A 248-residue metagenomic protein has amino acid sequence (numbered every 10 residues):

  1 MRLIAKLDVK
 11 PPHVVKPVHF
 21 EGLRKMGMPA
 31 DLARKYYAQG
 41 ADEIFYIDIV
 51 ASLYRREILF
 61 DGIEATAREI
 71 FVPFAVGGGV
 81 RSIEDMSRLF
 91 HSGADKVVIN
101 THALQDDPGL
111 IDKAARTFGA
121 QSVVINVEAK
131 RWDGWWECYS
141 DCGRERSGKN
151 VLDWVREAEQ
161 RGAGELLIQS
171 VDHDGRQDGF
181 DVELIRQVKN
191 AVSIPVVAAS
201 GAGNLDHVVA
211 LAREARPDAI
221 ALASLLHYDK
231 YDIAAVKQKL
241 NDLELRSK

Functional and structural regions predicted by a protein language model:
M1-R2, R68-V76, A120-V124, E137-C142 (+1 more regions): Short beta-strand/loop segments at the ligand-binding rim of alpha/beta enzyme cores
L3, A51-R68, R81-S87, T101-V123 (+4 more regions): Active-site-adjacent beta->alpha loops and helix N-cap segments on the catalytic face of soluble alpha/beta enzymes
L3-L7, K16, I44-Y46, F74-G78 (+5 more regions): Hydrophobic faces of well-ordered beta-strands that scaffold small-molecule active sites in alpha/beta enzyme cores
D8, Y36, I44, V76 (+6 more regions): Conserved, mostly hydrophobic/aromatic
V9-P11, V15-K16, A94-I168, D172-H173: Conserved anion-binding
H13-E57: N-terminal beta-alpha supersecondary unit
K25-Y37, R81-S87, S147-E157, L205-V208: Short, acidic/polar
I70, F74-G93, E183-I220: Catalytic cores of alpha/beta
